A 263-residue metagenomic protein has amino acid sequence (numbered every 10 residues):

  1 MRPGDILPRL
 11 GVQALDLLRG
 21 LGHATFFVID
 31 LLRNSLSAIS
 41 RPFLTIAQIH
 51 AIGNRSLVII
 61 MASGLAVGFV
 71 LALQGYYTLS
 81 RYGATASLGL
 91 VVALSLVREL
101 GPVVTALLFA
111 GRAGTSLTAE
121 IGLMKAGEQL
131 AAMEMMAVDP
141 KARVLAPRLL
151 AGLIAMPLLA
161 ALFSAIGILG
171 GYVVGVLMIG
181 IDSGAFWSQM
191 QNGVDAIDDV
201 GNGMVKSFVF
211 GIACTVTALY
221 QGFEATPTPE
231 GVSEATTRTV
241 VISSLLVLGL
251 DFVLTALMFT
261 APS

Functional and structural regions predicted by a protein language model:
M1-T45, Q221-T226: Short, membrane-interfacial amphipathic segments enriched in basic
S37-A62, V241-S244: Membrane-interface helix starts
A51, I60-S63, T85-L117, A151-A160 (+2 more regions): Loop-to-helix entry region at the N-terminal start of transmembrane alpha-helices in multi-pass membrane transporters
I59-Q74, V253: Hydrophobic alpha-helical transmembrane segments of multi-pass membrane transport/permease proteins
Q74-V97, A165-F208, I212, V216-T236 (+1 more regions): Membrane-interfacial helix-loop-helix connectors in multipass membrane proteins
I121-A146, T228-V232: Short cytoplasmic-facing helical segments at TM-TM junctions of multi-pass membrane proteins
D139-A160, A235, T239: Start (N-cap) of specific transmembrane helices in multi-pass transporter permeases
T236-L254, M258-S263: Helical hairpin unit composed of two closely spaced alpha helices linked by a short loop
